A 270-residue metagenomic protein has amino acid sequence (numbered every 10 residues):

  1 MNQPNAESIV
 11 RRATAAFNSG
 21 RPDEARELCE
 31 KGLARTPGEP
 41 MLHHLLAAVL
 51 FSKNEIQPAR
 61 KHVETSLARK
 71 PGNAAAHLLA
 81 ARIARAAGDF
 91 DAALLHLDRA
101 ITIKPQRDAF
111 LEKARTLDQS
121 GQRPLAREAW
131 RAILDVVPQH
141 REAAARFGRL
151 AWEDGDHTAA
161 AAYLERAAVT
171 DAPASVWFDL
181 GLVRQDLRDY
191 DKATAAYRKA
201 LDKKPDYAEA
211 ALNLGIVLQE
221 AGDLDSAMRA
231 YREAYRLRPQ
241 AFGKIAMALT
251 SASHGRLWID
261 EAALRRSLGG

Functional and structural regions predicted by a protein language model:
E7, M41, A75, D108-A109 (+4 more regions): Start-of-helix register in tetratricopeptide repeats
T14, A48, R82, R115 (+4 more regions): Residue-level recognition of tetratricopeptide repeat
F17, F51, L78, R85 (+5 more regions): Position-specific recognition of the canonical hydrophobic site in helix A of tetratricopeptide repeat
R35, R69, T102-I103, V136 (+3 more regions): Structural marker of alpha-solenoid helical repeat scaffolds
L45, L79, E112, R146 (+3 more regions): Canonical tetratricopeptide repeat
